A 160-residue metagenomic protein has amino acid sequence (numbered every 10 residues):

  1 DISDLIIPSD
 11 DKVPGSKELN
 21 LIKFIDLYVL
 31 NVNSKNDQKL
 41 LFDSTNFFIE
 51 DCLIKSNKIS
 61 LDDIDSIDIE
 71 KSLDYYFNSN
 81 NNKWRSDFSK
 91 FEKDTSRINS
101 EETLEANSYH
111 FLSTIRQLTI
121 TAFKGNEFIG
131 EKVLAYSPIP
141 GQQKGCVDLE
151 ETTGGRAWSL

Functional and structural regions predicted by a protein language model:
D1-L19: Immediate post-signal-peptide N-terminus of mature secreted/exported proteins
K12-G15, K35, K39: Charge-dense, low-complexity intrinsically disordered segments
F24-N31, Q38-L160: Mature-region segments of soluble proteins
